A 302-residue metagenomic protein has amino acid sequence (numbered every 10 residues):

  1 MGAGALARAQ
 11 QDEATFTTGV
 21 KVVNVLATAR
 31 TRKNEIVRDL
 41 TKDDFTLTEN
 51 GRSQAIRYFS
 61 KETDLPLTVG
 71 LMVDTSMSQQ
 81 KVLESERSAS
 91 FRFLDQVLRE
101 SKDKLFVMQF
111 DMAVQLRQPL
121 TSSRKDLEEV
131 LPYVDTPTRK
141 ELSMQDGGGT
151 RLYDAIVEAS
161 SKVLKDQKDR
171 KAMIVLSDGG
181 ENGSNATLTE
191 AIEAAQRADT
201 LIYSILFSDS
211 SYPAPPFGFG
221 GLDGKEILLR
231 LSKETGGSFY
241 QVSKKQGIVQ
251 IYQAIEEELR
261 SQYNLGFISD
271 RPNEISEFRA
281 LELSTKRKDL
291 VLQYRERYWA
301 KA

Functional and structural regions predicted by a protein language model:
M1-G2: N-terminal export leaders
L6-A302: Scaffold/interface architecture of coatomer-like assemblies
